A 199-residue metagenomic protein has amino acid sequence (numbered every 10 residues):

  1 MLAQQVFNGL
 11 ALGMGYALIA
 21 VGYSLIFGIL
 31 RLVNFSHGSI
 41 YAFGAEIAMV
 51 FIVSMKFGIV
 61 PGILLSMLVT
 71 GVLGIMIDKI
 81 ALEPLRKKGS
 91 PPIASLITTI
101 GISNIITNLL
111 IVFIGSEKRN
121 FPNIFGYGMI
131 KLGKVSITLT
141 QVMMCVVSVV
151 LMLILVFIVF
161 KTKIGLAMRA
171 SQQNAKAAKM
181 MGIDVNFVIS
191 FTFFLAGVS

Functional and structural regions predicted by a protein language model:
M1-N8, M55-G62, S90, I130-C145: Interfacial loop-to-helix junctions that mark the boundaries of transmembrane helices in multi-pass membrane
L2-V53, I80-S90, A94: Single transmembrane alpha-helix segments in multi-pass membrane proteins
Y16-A20, I40, G44, A48 (+11 more regions): Alpha-helical transmembrane segments in multi-pass membrane proteins
Y23-I26, A48, L73-G74, D78-K79 (+7 more regions): Alpha-helical transmembrane segments of polytopic integral membrane proteins, especially the permease/helical cores
R31, V53-F57, R86, I114-K118 (+1 more regions): Short helix-capping/hinge motifs at transmembrane helix termini and TM-loop junctions
K56-I102: Alpha-helical transmembrane segments within multi-pass membrane transporters and channels
S103-K131: Extracellular/periplasmic helix-loop junction at the C-terminal end of a transmembrane helix in multi-pass membrane
S136-S199: Helix-loop-helix "hairpin" substructures at the membrane interface of multi-pass membrane proteins
